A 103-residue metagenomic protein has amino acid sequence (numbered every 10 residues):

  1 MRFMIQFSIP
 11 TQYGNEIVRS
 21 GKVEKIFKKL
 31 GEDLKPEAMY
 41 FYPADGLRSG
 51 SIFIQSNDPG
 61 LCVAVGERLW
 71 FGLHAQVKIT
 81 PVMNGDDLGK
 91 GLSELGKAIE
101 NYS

Functional and structural regions predicted by a protein language model:
M1-S103: Conserved, structured core segments of small domains
